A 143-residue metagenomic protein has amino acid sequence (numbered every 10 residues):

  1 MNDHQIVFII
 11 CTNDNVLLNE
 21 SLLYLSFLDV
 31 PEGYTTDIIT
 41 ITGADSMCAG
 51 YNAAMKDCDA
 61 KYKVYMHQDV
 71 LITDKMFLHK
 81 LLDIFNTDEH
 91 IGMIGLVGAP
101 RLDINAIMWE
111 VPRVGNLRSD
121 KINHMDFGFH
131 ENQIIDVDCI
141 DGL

Functional and structural regions predicted by a protein language model:
H4-I10, L25, D37-I39: Hydrophobic targeting segments
D14-V30: Short, well-formed alpha-helical segments that are part of the catalytic scaffolds of diverse glycosyltransferases
Y34-S46: A short beta-strand-loop structural module common to alpha/beta enzyme folds
A44-C58: Glycine-rich, basic loop-to-helix element that forms the pyrophosphate-binding segment of sugar-nucleotide handling
K63: Short aromatic/hydrophobic "clamp" motif used to bind/position activated sugar donors
M66-D69: Active-site acidic Asp-centered loop
L71, M76-P112: Conserved donor NDP-sugar-binding/catalytic core segment of glycosyltransferases
P112-I140: Short, flexible, basic/aromatic active-site loop/helix in glycosyltransferases
